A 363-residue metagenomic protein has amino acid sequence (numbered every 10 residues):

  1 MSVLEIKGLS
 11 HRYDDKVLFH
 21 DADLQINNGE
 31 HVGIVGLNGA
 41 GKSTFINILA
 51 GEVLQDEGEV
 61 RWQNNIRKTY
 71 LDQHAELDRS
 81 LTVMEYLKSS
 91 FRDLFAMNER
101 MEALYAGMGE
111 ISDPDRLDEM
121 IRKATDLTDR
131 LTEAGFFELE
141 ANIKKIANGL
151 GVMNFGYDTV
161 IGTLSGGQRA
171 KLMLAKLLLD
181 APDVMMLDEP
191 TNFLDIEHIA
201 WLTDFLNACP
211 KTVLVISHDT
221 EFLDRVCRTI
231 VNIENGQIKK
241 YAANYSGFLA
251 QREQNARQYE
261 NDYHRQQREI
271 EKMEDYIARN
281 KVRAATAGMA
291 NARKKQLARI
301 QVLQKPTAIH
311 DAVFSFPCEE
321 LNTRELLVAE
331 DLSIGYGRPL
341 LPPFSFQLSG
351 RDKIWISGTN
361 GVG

Functional and structural regions predicted by a protein language model:
M1-N261, H310, F316-G363: ABC ATP-binding cassette signature C-motif
Q251-T307: Intracellular alpha-helical coupling/juxtamembrane segments of multi-pass membrane proteins
